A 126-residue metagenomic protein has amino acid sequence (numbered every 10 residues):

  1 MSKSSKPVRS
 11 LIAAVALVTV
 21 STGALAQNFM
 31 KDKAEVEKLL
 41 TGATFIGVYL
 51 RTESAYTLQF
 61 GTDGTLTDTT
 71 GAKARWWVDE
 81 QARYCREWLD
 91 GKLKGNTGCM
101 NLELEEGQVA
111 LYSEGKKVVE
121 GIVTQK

Functional and structural regions predicted by a protein language model:
K3-K6, T22-R75, D79-K126: Lipid interaction determinants
I12-V20: Bacterial N-terminal signal peptides
